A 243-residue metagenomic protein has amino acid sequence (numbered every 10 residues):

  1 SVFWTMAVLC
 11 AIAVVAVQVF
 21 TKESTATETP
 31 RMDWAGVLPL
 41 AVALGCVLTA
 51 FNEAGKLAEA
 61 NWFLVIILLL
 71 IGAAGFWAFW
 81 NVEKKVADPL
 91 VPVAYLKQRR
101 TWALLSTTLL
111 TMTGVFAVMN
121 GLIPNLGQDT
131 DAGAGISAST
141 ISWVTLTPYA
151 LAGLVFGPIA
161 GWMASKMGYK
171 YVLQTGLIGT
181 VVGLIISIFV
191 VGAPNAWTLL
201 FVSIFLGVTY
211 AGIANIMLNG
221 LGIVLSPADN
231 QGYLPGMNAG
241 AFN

Functional and structural regions predicted by a protein language model:
V2-T107, G114: Hydrophobic transmembrane-helix bundles of small-molecule transporters
F63, D88-N243: 12-transmembrane solute porter fold
